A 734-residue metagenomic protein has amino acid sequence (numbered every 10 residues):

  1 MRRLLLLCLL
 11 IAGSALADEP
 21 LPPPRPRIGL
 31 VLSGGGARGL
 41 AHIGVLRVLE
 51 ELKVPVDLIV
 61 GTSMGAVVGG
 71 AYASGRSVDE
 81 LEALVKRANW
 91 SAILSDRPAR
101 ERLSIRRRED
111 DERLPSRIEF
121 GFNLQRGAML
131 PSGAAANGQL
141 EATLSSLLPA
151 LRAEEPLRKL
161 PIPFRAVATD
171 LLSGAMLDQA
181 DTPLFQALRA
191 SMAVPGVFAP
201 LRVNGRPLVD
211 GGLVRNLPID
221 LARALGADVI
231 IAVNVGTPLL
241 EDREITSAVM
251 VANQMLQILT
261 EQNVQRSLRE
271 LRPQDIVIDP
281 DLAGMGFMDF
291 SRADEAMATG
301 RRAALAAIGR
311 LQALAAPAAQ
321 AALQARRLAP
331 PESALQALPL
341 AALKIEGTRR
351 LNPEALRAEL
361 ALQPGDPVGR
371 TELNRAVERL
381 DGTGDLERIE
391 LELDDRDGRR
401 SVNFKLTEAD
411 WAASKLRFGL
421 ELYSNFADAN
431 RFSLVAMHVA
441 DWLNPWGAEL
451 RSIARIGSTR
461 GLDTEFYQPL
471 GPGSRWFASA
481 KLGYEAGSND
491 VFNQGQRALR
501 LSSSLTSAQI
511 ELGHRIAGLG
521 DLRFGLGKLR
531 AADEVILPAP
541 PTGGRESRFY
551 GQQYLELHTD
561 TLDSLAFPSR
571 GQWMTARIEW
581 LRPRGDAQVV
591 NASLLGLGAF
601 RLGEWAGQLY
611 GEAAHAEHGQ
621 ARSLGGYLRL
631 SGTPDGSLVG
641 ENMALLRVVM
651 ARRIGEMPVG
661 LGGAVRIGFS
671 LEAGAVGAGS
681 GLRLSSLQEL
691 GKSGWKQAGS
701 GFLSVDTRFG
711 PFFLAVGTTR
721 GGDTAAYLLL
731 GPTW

Functional and structural regions predicted by a protein language model:
R2-L7: Sec-dependent signal peptide recognition, specifically the positively charged N-region followed immediately by
C8-A17: Hydrophobic h-region of N-terminal signal peptides that target proteins for export in Gram-negative bacteria
A17-T62, G70-E378, G382-D394, A409-D410: Patatin-like phospholipase
S77, K86, W90, T169-L172 (+20 more regions): Solvent-exposed coil/turn segments that connect beta secondary-structure elements in extracytoplasmic/periplasmic
T371, R375-A376, R388-L555, L562 (+4 more regions): Gram-negative/organellar outer-membrane beta-barrel architecture
R388, S401-N403, A413-N425, S452 (+5 more regions): C-terminal outer-membrane beta-barrel translocator/porin domains of Gram-negative envelope proteins and their
L682-T733: C-terminal beta-signal and terminal closure region of outer-membrane beta-barrel proteins
